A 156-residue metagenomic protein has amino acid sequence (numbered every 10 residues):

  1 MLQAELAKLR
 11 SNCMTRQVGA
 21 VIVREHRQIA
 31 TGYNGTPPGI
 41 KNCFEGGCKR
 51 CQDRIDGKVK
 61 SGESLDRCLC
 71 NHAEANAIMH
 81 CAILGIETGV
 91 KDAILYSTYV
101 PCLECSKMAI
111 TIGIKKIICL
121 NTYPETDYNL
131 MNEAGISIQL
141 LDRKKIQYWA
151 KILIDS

Functional and structural regions predicted by a protein language model:
M1-S156: Zinc-dependent deaminase catalytic domain
